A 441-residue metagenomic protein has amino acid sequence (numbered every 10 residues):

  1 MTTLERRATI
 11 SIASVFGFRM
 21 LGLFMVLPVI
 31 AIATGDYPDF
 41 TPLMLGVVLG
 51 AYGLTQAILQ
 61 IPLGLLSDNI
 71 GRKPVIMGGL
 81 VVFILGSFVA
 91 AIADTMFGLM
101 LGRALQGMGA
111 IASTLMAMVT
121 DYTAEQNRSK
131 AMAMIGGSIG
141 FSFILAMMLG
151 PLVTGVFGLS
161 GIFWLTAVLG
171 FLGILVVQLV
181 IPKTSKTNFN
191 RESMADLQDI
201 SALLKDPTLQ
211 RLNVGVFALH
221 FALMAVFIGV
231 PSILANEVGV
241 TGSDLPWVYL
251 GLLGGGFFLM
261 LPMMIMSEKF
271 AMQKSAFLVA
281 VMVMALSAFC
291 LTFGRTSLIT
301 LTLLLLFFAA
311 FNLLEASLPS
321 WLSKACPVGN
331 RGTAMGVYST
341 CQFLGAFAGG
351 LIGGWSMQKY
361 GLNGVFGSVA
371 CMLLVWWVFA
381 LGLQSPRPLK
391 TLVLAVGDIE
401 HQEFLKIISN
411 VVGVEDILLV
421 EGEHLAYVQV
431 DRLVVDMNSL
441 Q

Functional and structural regions predicted by a protein language model:
T2-T3, P182-N213: Juxtamembrane intracellular "pre-TM" segments in multi-pass secondary transporters
P28-P42, I228-D244: Short amphipathic helix-loop junctions that connect adjacent transmembrane helices in Major Facilitator Superfamily/SLC
I58-D94: Conserved MFS/SLC helix-loop-helix module at the cytosolic interface between two early adjacent transmembrane helices
Q60-G71, L259-M272: Helix-to-loop junctions at the C-terminal end of transmembrane segments in multipass secondary transporters
N69-G79, E268-V281: Cytoplasmic membrane-interface "Motif A"-like loop-to-helix N-cap segments of 12-TM Major Facilitator Superfamily
G102-I139: Cytoplasmic helix-loop-helix junction between adjacent transmembrane helices in 12-TM secondary transporters
I135-Q178: Helix-loop-helix hairpin linking two adjacent transmembrane segments in secondary transporters
V168-T187, W376-Q384: C-terminal membrane-cytosol helix-exit motif in multi-pass small-molecule transporters
